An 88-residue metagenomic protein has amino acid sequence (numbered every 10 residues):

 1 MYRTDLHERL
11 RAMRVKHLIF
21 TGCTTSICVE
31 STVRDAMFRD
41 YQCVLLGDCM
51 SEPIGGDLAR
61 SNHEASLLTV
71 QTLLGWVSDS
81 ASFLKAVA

Functional and structural regions predicted by a protein language model:
M1-A88: Active-site-adjacent betaalpha module
